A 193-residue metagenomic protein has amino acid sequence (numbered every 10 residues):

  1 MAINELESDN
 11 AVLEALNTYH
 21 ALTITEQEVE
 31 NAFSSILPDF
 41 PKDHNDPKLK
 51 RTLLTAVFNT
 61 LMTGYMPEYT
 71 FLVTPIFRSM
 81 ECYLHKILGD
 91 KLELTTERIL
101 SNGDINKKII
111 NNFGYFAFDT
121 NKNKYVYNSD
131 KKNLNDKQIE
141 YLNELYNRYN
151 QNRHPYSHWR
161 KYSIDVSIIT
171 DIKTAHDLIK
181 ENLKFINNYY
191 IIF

Functional and structural regions predicted by a protein language model:
I3, A56-T60, Y83, I87 (+1 more regions): Hydrophobic, Leu/Ile/Phe/Ala-enriched alpha-helical segments that form helix-helix packing faces
I3-F71: Charged alpha-helical initiation segments
E5, D9, T18, L22-E26 (+8 more regions): Intrinsic-disorder-associated interaction segments
A15-T18, E28-I36, T52, I87 (+5 more regions): Charge-rich, solvent-exposed alpha-helical interaction surfaces
D46-L53, F77, Y146-N150: Hydrophobic faces of stable alpha-helices that mediate helix-helix packing
L54-V57, M66-E93: Short, hydrophobic, well-ordered secondary-structure elements
K91-E140: Flexible secondary-structure boundary motifs
K132-F193: Charge-enriched, short contiguous segments at helix-coil
